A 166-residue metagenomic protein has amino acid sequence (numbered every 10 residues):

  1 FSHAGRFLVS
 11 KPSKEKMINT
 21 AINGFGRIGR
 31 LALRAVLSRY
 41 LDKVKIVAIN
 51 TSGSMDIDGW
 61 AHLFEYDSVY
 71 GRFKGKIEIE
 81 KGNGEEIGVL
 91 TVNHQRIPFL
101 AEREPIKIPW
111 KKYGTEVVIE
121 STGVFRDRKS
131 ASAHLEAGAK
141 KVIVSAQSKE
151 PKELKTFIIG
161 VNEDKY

Functional and structural regions predicted by a protein language model:
S13-Y166: N-terminal Rossmann-like NAD(P) cofactor-binding subdomain of oxidoreductases, focused on the glycine-rich
